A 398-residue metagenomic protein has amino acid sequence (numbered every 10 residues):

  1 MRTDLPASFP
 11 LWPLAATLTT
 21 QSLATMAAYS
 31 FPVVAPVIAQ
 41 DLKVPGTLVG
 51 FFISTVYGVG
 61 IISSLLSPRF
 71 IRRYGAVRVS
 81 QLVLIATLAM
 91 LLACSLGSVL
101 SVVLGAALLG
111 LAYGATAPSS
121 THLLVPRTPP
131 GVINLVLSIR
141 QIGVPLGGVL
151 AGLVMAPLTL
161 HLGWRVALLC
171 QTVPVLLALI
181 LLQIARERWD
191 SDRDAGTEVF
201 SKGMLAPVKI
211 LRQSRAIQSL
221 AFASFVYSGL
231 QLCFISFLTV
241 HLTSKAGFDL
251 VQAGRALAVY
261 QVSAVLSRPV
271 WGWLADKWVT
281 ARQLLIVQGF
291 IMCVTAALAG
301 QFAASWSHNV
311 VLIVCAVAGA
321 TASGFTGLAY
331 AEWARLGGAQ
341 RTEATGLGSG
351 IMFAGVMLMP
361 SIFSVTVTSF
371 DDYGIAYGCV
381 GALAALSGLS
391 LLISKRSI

Functional and structural regions predicted by a protein language model:
R2-A7, W189-L220: Juxtamembrane intracellular "pre-TM" segments in multi-pass secondary transporters
F31-P32, A216-V265: Extracytoplasmic gate region of multi-pass secondary transporters
I62-V99: Conserved MFS/SLC helix-loop-helix module at the cytosolic interface between two early adjacent transmembrane helices
R72-L84, K277-F290: Cytoplasmic membrane-interface "Motif A"-like loop-to-helix N-cap segments of 12-TM Major Facilitator Superfamily
G105-G143: Cytoplasmic helix-loop-helix junction between adjacent transmembrane helices in 12-TM secondary transporters
A115-T128, S323-G337: Intracellular juxtamembrane helix-capping segments at the cytosolic ends of symmetry-related transmembrane helices
A281-A329: C-terminal transmembrane helical hairpin of 12-TM major facilitator-type secondary transporters
R335-F370: A late C-terminal transmembrane helix in Major Facilitator Superfamily
